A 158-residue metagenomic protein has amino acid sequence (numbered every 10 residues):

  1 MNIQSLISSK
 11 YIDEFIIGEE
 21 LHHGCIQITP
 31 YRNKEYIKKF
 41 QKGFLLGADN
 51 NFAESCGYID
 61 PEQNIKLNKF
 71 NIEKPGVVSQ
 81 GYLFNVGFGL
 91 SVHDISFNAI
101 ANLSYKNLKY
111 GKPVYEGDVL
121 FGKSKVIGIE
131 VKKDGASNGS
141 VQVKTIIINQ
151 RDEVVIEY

Functional and structural regions predicted by a protein language model:
M1-E20, V114-D118, K123-Y158: HotDog/MaoC-like acyl-thioester-processing domains
M1-S104: Hot-dog-fold acyl-thioester-processing enzymes
K42-G43, K109-K112: Short, conserved aromatic-histidine micro-motifs
Y105-L108, K144-T145: Hydrophobic/aromatic beta-strand elements that line small-molecule binding cavities or substrate pockets in beta-rich
